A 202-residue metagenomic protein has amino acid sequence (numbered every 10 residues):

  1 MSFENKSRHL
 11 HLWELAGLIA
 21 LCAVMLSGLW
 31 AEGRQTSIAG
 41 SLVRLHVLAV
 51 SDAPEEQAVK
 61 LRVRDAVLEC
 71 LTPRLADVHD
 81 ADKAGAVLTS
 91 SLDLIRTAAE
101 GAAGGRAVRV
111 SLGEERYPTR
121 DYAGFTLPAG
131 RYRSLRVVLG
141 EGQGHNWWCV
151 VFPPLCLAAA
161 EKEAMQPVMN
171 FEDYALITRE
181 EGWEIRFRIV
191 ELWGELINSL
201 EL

Functional and structural regions predicted by a protein language model:
M1-H9: N-terminal Lys/Arg-rich, disordered targeting/topogenic segments
W13-L29: Hydrophobic membrane-insertion alpha-helices, especially the h-region of bacterial N-terminal signal peptides
S27-G40: Aromatic-capped interface at the extracytoplasmic side of an N-terminal signal-anchor transmembrane helix
G40, R44-H79: Short extracytoplasmic
R64, L68-A76, D93-E100, G104 (+1 more regions): Sec-exported extracytoplasmic/periplasmic mature domains
D82-V150: Mid-length scaffold segments of soluble, non-membrane domains
F125-W183: Soluble extracytoplasmic domains of inner/organellar membrane proteins
W183-L202: Short flanking/linker segments adjacent to small metal-binding domains or redox-active Cys/His motifs
